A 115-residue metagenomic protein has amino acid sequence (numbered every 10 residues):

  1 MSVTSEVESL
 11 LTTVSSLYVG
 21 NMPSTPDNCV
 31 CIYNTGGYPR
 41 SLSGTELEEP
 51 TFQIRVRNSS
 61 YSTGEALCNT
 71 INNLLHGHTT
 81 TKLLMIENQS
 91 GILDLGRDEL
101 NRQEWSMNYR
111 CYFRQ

Functional and structural regions predicted by a protein language model:
M1-G44, S62-N73, H78-L84: Small/polar-rich, solvent-exposed N-terminal microdomains that initiate assembly or binding
M1-S9, S24-T25, G37-E49, M85-Q115: Short, charged interaction patches at domain edges and termini
F52: Residue-level detector of short, conserved catalytic/binding motifs and their immediate flanks
R55-R57, Y112: Short hydrophobic/aromatic beta-strand micro-patches that form the beta-sheet surface supporting nucleotide- or nucleic
S59-S62, R97: Short coil/turn segments at secondary-structure boundaries
